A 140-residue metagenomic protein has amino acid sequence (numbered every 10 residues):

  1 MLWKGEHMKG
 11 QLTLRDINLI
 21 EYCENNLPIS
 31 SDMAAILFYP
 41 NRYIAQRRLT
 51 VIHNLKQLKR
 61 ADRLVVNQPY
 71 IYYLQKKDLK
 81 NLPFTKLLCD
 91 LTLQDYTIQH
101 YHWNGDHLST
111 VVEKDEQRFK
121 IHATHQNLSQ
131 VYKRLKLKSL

Functional and structural regions predicted by a protein language model:
M1-D78: Nuclease-adjacent, charged terminal/linker segments that flank catalytic cores
E21-N25, Q57-V111, D115-F119, H125-N127 (+1 more regions): Nucleic-acid-binding surface
L135-K136: Structural alpha-helical segments in enzyme catalytic/regulatory domains
S139-L140: Nucleic-acid nuclease catalytic cores
